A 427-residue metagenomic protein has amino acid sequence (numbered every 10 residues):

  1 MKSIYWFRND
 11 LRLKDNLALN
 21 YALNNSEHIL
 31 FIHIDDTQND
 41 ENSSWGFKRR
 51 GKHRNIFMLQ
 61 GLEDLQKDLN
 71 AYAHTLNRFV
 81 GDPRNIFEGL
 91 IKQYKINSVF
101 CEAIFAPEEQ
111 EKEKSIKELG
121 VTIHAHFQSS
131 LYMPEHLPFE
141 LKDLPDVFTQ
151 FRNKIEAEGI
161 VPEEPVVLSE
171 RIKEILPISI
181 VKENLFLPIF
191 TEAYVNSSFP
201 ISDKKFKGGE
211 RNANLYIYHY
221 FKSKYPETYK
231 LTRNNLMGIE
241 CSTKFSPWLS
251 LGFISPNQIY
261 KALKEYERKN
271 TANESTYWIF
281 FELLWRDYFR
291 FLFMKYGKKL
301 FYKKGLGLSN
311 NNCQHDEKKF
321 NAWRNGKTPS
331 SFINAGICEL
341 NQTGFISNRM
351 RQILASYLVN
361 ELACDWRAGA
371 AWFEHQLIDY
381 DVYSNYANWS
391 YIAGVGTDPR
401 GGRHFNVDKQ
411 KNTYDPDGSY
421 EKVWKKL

Functional and structural regions predicted by a protein language model:
M1-E163, C338-E339, S384, N388: Trp/Phe/Arg-rich N-terminal binding region typifying the photolyase-homology
A18, G61, L65, A213-Y216 (+6 more regions): Alpha-helical packing segments of well-folded alpha/beta enzyme cores
L19-N20, L62-L65, M133-L137, L215-Y216 (+5 more regions): Intrinsically disordered, low-complexity boundary segments flanking structured domains
K48-I56, K204-R211, W323: Charge-dense, low-complexity intrinsically disordered segments
L69, G120, R152, F221 (+3 more regions): Hydrophobic residues within well-ordered, non-membrane alpha-helices that form the packing/core of soluble catalytic
N77-I86, G120-Q128, E170-N184, G396-G402: Short secondary-structure transition/capping segments
K142-K303, K411-D415, S419-L427: Glycine/tryptophan-enriched, flexible segments
G238-L427: Active-site-proximal binding-pocket segments
